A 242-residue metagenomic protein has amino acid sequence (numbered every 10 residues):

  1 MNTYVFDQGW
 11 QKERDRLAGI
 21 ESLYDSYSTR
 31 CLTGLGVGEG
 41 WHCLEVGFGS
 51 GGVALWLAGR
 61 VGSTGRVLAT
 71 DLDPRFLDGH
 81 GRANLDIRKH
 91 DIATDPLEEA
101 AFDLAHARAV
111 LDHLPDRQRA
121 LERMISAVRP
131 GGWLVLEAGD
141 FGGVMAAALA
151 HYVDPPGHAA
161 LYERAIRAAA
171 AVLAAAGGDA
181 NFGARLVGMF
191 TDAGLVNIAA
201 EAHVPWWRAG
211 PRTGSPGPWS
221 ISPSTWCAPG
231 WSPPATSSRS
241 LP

Functional and structural regions predicted by a protein language model:
T3, K12-E13, Y24, N197-P242: C-terminal helical/coil "lid" or tail adjacent to the Rossmann-like core of SAM-dependent
S22-H42, W56: Conserved alpha-helix/loop element of class I SAM-dependent methyltransferases that forms part of the SAM/SAH-binding
L44-D95, R119: Class I SAM-dependent methyltransferase SAM/SAH-binding core
D95-A105: A short acidic, Gly/Pro-enriched loop at the edge of an enzyme's catalytic core that lines a small-molecule cofactor
D103-Q118: A short SAM/SAH-binding and catalytic strip from SAM-dependent methyltransferases
Q118-W133: A short glycine-rich, Lys/Arg-flanked "PGG" loop and its adjoining helix->strand segment in the class I
V135-L136, D140-T213, T225, W231: Conserved catalytic/acceptor-binding region of the Class I
